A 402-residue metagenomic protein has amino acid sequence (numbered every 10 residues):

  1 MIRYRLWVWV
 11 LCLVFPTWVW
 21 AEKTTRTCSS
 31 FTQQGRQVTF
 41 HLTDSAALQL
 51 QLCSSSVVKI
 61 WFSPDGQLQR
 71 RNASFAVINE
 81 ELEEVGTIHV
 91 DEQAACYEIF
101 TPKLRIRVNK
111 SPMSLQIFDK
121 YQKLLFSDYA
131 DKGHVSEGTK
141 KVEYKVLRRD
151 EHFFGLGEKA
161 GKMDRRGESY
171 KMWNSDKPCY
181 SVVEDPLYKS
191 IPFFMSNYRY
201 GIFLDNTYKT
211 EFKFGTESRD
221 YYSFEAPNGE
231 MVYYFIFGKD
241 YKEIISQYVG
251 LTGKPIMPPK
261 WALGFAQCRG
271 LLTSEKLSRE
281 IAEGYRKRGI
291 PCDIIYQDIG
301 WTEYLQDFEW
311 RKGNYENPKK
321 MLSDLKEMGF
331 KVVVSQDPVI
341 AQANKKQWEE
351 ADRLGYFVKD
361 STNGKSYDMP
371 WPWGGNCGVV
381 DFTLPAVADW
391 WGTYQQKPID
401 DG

Functional and structural regions predicted by a protein language model:
M1-V8: Bacterial N-terminal signal peptides that target proteins for export
I2, W20-A262, C268-G270, S274-E283 (+6 more regions): N-terminal accessory segment at the very beginning of proteins
V8-P16: Bacterial N-terminal signal peptides
I256-G402: Aromatic-lined carbohydrate-binding/catalytic grooves of carbohydrate-active enzymes
